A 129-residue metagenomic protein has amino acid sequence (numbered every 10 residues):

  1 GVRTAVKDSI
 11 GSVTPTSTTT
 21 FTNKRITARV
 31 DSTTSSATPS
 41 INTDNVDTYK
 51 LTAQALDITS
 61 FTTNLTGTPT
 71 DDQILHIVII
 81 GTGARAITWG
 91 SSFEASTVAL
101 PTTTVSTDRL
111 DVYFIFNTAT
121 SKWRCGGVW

Functional and structural regions predicted by a protein language model:
G1, T16, V30-T34: Generic signature of intrinsically disordered, low-complexity, basic-rich segments and short cationic peptides
G1-A5, S121-W123: Tryptophan-centered short beta-strand motifs
V6, T14, S40-N42: A diffuse structural propensity rather than consistent per-protein peaks
D8-T27: Register-specific beta-strand positions within repetitive beta-rich fiber domains
T22-F93, D108-R109, F116-W129: Exposed extracellular interaction/assembly regions and N-terminal maturation sites
S92-P101: Extracellular beta-sheet repeat scaffolds used for adhesion and glycan interaction
T102-T107: Short proline/glycine- and polar residue-rich coil/turn motifs
